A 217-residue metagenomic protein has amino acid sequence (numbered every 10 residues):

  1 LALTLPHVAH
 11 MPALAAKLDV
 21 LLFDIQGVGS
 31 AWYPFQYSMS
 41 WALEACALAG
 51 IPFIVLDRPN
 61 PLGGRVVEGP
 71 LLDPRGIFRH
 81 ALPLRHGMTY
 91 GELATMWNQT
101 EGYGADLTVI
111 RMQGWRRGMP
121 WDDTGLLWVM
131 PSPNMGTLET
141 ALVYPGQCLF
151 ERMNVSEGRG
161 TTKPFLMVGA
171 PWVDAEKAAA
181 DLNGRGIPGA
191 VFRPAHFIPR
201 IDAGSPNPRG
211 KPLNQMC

Functional and structural regions predicted by a protein language model:
L1-K17, S30: Glycine-rich oxoanion-binding loops at beta->alpha junctions
V20-V28, I54-D57: Short acidic catalytic loops
G27-M39: Glycine/threonine-rich flexible loop motifs
L48-P52: A short helix->loop->beta-strand "cap" motif at the edges of active sites that frequently abuts
I54-P74: Glycine-rich, charge-decorated loop segments at or immediately adjacent to ligand/cofactor-binding or catalytic sites
P74-Q147: Conserved anion/nucleotide-ligand pocket segment
G146-G186: Oxyanion-binding "anion nests"
G169-C217: Conserved functional hotspot residues or short segments at active or partner-binding sites across diverse domains
